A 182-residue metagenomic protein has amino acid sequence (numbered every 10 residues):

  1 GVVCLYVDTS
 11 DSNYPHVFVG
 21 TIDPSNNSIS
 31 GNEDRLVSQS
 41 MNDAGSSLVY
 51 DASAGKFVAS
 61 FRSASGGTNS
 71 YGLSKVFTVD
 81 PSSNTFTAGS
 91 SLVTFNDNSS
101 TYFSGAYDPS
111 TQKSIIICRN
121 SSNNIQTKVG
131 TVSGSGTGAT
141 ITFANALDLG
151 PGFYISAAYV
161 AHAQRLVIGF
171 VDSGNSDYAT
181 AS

Functional and structural regions predicted by a protein language model:
G1-S182: Extracellular, repeat-based ectodomains that mediate carbohydrate processing or recognition
